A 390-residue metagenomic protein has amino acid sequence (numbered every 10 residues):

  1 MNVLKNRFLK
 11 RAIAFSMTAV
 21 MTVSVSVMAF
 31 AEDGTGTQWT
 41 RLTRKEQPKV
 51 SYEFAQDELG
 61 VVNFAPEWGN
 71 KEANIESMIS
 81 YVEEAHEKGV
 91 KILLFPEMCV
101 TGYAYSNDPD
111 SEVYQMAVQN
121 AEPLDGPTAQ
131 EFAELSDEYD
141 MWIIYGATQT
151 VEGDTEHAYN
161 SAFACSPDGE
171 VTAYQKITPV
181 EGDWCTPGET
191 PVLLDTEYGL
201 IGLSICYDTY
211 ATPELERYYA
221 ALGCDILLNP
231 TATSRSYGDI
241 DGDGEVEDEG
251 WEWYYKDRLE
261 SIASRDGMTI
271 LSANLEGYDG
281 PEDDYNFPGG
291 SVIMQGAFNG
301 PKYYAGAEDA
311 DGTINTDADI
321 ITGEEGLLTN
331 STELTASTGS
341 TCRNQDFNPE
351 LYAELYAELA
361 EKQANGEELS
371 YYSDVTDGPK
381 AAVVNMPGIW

Functional and structural regions predicted by a protein language model:
M1-F8: N-terminal secretory signal peptides that target proteins for export/translocation
L9-T22, S26-A29: Sec-dependent N-terminal signal peptides
V23-R41: Sec-dependent signal peptide cleavage junction
G36-E46, I262-T269, N274-W390: C-terminal beta-strand edge segments of enzyme domains
W39-I92: N-terminal glycine-/serine-/threonine-rich phosphate-binding loop
Q56-W68, S161, A173-Q175, G199-D208 (+3 more regions): Active-site-proximal beta-strand elements of phosphoester/diester hydrolases
K71, S80-P167, S234-S261, R265-M268: Cys-nucleophile CN-hydrolase/nitrilase-fold catalytic domain and related Cys-dependent amidase chemistry that acts on
A121-I144, Y210-L327: CN hydrolase (nitrilase-like) catalytic-core segments centered on the catalytic cysteine and neighboring Lys/Glu
